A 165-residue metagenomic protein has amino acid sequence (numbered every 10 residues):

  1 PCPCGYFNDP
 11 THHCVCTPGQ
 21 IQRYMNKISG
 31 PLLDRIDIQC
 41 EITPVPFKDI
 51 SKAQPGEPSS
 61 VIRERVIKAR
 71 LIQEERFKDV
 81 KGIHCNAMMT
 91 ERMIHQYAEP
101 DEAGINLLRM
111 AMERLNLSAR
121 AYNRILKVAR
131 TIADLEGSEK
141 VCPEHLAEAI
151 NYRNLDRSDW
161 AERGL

Functional and structural regions predicted by a protein language model:
P1-E162: Basic, amphipathic alpha-helical bundle interface domains used for macromolecular binding and assembly
